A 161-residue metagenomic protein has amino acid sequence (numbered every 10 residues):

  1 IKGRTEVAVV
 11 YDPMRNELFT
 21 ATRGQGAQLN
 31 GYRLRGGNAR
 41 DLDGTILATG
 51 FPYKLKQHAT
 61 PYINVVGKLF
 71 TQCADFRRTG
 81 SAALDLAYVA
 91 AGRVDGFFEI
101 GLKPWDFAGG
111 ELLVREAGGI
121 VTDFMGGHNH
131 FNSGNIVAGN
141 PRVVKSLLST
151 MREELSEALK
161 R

Functional and structural regions predicted by a protein language model:
I1-L86, S133-R161: Acidic beta-strand-loop-alpha-helix segment within the catalytic core of divalent metal-dependent phosphate-processing
A8, G110, A117-G119: Small-residue (primarily alanine) positions within well-ordered alpha-helices, especially packing/interaction faces
A87-A90, E111-E116: Hydrophobic residues within well-ordered alpha-helices
A91-G96, G119-I120: Alpha-to-beta junction loops
E99: Short beta-strand and adjacent tight-turn residues that come in two discontinuous sequence segments and form the edges
W105: Acidic donor-binding loop at a coil-to-helix junction in glycosyltransferase catalytic cores that engages
M125-H130: AMP-binding (ANL) adenylation modules
